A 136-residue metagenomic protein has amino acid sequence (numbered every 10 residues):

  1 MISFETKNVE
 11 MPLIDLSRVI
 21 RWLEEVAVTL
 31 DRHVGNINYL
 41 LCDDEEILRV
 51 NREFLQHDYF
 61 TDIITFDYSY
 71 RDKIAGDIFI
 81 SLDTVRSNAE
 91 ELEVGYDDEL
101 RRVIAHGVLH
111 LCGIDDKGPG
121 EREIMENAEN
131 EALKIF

Functional and structural regions predicted by a protein language model:
M1-R101, C112-F136: An acidic/histidine-cluster motif and surrounding catalytic segment that typifies divalent-metal-assisted enzyme active
L109: Conserved ATP-binding N-box helix of the HATPase_c
